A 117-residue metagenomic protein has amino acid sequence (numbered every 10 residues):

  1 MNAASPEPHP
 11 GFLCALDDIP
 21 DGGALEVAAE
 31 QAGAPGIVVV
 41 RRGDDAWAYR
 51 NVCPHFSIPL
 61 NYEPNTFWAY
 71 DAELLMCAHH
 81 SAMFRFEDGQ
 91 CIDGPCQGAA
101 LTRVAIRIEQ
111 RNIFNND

Functional and structural regions predicted by a protein language model:
M1-D71, R85-F86, A99-D117: N-terminal pre-ligand scaffold of iron-sulfur
C53, C77-H80: Short cysteine clusters
L74: A short acidic, glycine-rich active-site loop that binds or catalyzes chemistry on phosphate/adenosine moieties
P95: Glycine-rich phosphate/adenylate-binding loop and adjacent beta-alpha elements of nucleotide- or dinucleotide-binding
